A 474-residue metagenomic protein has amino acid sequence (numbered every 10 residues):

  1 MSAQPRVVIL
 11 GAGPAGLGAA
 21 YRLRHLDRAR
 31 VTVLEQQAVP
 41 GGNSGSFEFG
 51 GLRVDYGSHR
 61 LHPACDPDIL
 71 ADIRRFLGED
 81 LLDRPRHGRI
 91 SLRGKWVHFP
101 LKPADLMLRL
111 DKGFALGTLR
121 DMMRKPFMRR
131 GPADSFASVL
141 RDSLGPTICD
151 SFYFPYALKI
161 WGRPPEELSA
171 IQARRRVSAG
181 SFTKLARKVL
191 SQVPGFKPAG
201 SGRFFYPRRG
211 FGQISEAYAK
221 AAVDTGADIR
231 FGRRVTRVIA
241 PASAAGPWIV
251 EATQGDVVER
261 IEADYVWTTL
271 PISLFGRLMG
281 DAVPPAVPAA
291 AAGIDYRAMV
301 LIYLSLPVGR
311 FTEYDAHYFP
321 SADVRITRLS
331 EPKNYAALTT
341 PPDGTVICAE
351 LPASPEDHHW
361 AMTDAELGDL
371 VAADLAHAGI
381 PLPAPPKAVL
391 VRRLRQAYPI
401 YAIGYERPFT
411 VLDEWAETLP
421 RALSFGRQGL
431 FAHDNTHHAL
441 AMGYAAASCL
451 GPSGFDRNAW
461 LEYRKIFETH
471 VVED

Functional and structural regions predicted by a protein language model:
P5-V33: N-terminal Rossmann-like FAD-binding beta1-loop-alpha1 element of flavoenzymes
A15, V39, S273: Conserved Rossmann-like nucleotide-cofactor binding loop
R24-E48: Glycine-rich FAD pyrophosphate-binding loop
L26, R233-I380, D413, N458-E468: Mid-domain catalytic core of redox enzymes that form a hydrophobic substrate pocket/lid adjacent to a catalytic redox
N43-S46, P100-L101, T312, L329-D474: Conserved flavin/dinucleotide-binding core of flavoenzymes
E48, D55, S91, R230 (+1 more regions): A general beta-strand register signal
G50-M128, R175: Dinucleotide-binding Rossmann-like beta1-alpha1 core, especially the glycine-rich loop that anchors the ADP
K95, L116-P241, G246-W248, T269: Active-site/ligand-binding neighborhood in enzyme catalytic cores
